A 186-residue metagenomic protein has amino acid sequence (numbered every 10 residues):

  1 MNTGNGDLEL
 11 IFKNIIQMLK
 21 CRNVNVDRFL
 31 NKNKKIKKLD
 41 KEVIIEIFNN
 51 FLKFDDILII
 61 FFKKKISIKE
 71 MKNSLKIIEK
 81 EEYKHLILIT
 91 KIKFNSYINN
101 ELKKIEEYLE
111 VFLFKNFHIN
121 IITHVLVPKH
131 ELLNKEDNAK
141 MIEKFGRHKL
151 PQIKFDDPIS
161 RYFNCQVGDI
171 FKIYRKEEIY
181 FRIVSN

Functional and structural regions predicted by a protein language model:
M1-K84, I98-E101, K115-N120, S185-N186: Helix-rich terminal scaffold detector
K38-I57, F61-F62, E79, H85 (+3 more regions): N-terminal cationic and glycine-rich segments that engage phosphates or anionic surfaces
I68-K69, K76, K135, M141 (+1 more regions): S1/OB-fold single-stranded RNA-binding interface
N95-F112: Short acidic, glycine/proline-enriched helix-loop-strand junctions
F145-P158: Short, structured beta-strand/loop micro-motifs enriched in basic residues and often containing a Trp
